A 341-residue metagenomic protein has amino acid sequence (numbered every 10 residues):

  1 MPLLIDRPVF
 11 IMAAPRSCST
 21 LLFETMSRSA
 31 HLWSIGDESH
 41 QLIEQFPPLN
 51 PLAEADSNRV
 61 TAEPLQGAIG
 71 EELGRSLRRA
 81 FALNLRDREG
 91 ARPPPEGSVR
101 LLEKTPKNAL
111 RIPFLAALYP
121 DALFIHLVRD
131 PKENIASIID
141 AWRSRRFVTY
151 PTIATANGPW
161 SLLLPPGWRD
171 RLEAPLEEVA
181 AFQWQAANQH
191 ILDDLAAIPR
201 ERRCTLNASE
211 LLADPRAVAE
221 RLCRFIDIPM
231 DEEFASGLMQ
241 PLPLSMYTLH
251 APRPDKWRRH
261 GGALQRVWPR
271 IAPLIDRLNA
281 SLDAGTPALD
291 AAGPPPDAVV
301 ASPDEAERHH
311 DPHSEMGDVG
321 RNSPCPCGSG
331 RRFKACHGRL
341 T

Functional and structural regions predicted by a protein language model:
M1-F10, V148-T149, A156-T205, E210-R308: PAPS-dependent sulfotransferases, especially Golgi type II membrane carbohydrate sulfotransferases
M1-R86, T155, P241-L242, Y247 (+2 more regions): PAPS-dependent sulfotransferase catalytic core
I5-P8, S98, S323: Pre-Walker A (Motif I) flank of P-loop NTPase domains
A13, K104, S329: The Walker A (P-loop) glycine that initiates the GxxxxGKT/S ATP-binding motif of P-loop NTPases
T20-F23, Q41-E44, A109-R111, K132-S137 (+1 more regions): Short catalytic/ligand-binding loop motif for oxyanion handling, primarily in non-cytosolic enzymes, centered on
L77-R111: Glycine-rich phosphate-binding loop used to anchor ATP phosphates in small-molecule kinases, encompassing both
K104-T105, L115-A141: Conserved phosphate-donor/acceptor-positioning beta-strand/loop module used by diverse small-molecule
D297-T341: Acidic/negatively charged segments and metal-coordination signatures
